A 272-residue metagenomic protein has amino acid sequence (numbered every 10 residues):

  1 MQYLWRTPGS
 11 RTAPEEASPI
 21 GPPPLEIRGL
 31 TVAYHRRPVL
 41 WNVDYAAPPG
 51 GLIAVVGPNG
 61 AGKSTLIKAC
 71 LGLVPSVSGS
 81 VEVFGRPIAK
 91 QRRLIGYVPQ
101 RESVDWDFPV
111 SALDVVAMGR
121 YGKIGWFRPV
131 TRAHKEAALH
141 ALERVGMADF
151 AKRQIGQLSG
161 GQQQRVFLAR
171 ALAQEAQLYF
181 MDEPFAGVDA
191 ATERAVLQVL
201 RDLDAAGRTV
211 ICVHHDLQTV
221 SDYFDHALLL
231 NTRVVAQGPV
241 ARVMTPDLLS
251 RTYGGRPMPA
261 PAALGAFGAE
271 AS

Functional and structural regions predicted by a protein language model:
V56-P58: The feature captures the beta-strand-to-loop junction immediately N-terminal to the Walker
S76-Q91: Conserved ABC transporter NBD signature motif
A117, R132-F150: Conserved ABC ATPase "signature" region
Q154-L158, Q162: Conserved ABC ATPase signature
Y179-D182: Catalytic Walker B motif of ABC-type/P-loop ATPase nucleotide-binding domains
H214-H215: H-loop/switch region of ABC-family ATPase nucleotide-binding domains
A227-V240: H-loop (His-switch) and adjacent beta-strand-loop-beta switch element of ABC-type ATPase nucleotide-binding domains
